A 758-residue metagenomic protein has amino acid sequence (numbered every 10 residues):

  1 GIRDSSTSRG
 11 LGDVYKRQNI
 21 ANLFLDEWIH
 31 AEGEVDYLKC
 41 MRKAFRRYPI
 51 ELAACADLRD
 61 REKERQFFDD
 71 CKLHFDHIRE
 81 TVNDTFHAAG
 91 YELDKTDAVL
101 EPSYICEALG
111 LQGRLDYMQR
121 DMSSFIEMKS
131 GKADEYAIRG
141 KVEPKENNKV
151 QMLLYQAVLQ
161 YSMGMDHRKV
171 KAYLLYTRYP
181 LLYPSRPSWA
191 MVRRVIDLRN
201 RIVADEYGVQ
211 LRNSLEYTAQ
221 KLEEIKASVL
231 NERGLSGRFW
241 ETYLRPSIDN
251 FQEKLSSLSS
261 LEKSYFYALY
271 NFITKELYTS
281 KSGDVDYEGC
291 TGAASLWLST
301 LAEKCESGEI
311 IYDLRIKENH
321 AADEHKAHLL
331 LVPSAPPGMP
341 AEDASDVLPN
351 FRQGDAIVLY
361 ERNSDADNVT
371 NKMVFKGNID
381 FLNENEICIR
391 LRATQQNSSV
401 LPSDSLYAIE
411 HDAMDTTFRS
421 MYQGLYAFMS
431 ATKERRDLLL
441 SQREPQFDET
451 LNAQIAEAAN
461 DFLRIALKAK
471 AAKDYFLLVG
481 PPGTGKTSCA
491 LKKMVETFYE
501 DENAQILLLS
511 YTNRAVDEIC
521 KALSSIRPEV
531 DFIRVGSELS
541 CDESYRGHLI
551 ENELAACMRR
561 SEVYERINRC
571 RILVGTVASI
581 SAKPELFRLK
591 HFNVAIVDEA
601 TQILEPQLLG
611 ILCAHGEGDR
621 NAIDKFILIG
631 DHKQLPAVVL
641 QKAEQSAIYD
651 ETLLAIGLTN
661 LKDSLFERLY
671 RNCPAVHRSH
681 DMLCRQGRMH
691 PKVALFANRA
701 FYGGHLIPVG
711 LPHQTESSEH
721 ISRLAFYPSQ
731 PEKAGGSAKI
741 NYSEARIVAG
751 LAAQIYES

Functional and structural regions predicted by a protein language model:
G1-Y15: Single conserved hydrophobic/aromatic residue that forms the stacking wall/gate of nucleotide- or nucleobase-binding
I20-L100: A non-catalytic, helix-rich entry segment at domain boundaries
L93-N200: Mg2+/Mn2+-dependent nuclease catalytic core
L175-L181, A190-A204, S345-A471, S524 (+6 more regions): Pre-ATPase regulatory/linker segments immediately N-terminal to the P-loop/RecA-like helicase/translocase core
M191-R352, I387-C388, A393: A helicase ATPase "motif cassette" and its flanking acidic/Ser/Thr-rich regulatory loops
T487-D501, A522, A614: Walker A/P-loop NTP-binding motif
E500-A504, T512-R514, Y564, A578-I580 (+2 more regions): Conserved helicase motor core of SF1/SF2 NTP-dependent helicases
I506-A522: Conserved Walker A/P-loop ATP-binding site and its immediately adjacent core in helicase/helicase-like ATPase domains
